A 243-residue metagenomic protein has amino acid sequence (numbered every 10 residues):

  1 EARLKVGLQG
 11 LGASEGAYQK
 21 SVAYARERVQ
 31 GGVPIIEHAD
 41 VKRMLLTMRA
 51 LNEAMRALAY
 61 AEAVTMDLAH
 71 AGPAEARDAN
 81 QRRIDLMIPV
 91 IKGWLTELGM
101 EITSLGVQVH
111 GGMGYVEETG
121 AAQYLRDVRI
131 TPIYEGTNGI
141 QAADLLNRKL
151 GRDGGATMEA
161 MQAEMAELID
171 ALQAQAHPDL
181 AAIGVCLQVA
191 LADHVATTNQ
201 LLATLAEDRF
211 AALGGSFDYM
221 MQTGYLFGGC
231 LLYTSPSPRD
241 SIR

Functional and structural regions predicted by a protein language model:
E1-L51, P89, I130-Y225: Glycine-rich beta->alpha junctions and the first turn(s) of the following alpha-helix
E15-I36, L51-A61, T65-D78, R82 (+3 more regions): Secondary-structure transition/capping motifs at alpha-helix termini and the adjoining loop/turn into the next element
I35-V41, A71-D85, G114-I130, A211-M221 (+1 more regions): Charge-rich, acidic-biased intrinsically disordered regions
E53-K92, T198-S216, S235: C-terminal helix-coil-helix/basic helical segment that borders enzyme active sites and/or dimer interfaces and provides
A61, R82-A160: Alpha-helix capping/hinge segments and adjacent helical runs
Y233-I242: Conserved small/polar residues in nucleotide/adenosyl-binding loops
